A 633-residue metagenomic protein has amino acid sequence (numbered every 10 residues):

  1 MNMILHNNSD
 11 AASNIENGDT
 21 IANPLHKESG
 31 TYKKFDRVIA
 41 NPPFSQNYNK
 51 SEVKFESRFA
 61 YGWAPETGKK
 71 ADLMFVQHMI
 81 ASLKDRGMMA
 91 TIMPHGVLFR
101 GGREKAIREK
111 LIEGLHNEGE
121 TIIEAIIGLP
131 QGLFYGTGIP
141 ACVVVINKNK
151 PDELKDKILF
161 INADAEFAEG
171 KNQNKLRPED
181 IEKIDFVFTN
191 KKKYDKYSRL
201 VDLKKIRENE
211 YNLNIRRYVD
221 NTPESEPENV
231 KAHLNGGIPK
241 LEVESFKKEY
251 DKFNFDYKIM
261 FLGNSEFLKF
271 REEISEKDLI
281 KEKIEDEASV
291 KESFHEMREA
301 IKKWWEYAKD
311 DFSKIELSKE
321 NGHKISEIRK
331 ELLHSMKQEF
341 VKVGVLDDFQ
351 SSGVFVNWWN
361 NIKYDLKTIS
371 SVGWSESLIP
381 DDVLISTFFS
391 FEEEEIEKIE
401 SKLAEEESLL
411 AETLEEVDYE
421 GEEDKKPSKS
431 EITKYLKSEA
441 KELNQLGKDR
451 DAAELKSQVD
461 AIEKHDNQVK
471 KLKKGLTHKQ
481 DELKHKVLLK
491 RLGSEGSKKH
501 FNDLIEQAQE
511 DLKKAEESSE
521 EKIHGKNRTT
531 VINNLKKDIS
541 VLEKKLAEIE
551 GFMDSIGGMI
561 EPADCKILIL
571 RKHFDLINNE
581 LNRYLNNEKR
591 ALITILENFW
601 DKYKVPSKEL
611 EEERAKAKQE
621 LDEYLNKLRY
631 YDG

Functional and structural regions predicted by a protein language model:
M1-A11: Short, conserved SAM-binding/catalytic segment of Class I S-adenosyl-L-methionine-dependent methyltransferases
N17, A22-P24, S29-Y630: A conserved structural/catalytic subdomain of Rossmann-like adenosyl-cofactor enzymes
